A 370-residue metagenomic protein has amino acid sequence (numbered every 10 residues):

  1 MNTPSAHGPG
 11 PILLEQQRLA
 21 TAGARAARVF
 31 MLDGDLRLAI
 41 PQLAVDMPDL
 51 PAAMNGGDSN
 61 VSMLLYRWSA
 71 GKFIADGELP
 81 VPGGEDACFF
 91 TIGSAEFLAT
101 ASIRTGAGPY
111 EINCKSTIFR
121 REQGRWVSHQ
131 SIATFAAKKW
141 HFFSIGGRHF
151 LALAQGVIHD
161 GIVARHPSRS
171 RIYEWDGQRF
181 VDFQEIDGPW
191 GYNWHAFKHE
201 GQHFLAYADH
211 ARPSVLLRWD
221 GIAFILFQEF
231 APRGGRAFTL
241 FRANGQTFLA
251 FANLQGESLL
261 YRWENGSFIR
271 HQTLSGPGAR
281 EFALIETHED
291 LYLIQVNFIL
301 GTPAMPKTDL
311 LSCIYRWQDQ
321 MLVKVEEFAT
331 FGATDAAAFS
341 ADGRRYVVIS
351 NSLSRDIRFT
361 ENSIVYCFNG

Functional and structural regions predicted by a protein language model:
P4-G8, I40-G77, P109-N113: Beta-propeller domains
L14-L19, I74-E78, V127-S131, V181-I186 (+3 more regions): A short beta-strand motif characteristic of beta-propeller blades
Q17-P51: Beta-strand-rich domains and repeat architectures in extracellular enzymes and scaffolds, especially beta-propellers
A22-V29, P82-F89, F135-F142, P189-F197 (+3 more regions): Repeated scaffold domains used in trafficking and secretory/extracellular systems, primarily beta-propellers
G34-I40, S94-T100, G147-A152, G201-A206 (+3 more regions): Entry beta-strands of beta-propeller and related beta-repeat scaffolds
A44-D49, G56-G57, I103-P109, G156-G161 (+4 more regions): Short glycine/acidic-enriched loop and turn motifs that connect beta-strands
D58-W68, N113-R121, P167-W175, D309-W317 (+1 more regions): Beta-propeller blade signature
T330-G370: Blade-level signature of beta-propeller repeat domains, shared across WD40, Kelch, NHL, RCC1 and BNR/Asp-box propellers
